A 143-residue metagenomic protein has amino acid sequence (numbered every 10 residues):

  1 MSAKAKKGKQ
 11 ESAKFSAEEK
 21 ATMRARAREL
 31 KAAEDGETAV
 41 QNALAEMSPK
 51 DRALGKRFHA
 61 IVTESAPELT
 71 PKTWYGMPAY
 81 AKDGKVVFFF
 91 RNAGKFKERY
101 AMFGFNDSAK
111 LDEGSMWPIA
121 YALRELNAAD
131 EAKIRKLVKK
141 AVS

Functional and structural regions predicted by a protein language model:
M1-S143: Charge-dense, helix-prone N-terminal extensions
